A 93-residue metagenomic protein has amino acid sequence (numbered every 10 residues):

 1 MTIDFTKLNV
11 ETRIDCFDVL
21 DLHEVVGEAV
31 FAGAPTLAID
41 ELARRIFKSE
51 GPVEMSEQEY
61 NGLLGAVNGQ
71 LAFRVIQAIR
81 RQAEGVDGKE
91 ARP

Functional and structural regions predicted by a protein language model:
M1-P93: Positively charged, low-complexity terminal tracts and the immediately adjacent first secondary-structure elements
